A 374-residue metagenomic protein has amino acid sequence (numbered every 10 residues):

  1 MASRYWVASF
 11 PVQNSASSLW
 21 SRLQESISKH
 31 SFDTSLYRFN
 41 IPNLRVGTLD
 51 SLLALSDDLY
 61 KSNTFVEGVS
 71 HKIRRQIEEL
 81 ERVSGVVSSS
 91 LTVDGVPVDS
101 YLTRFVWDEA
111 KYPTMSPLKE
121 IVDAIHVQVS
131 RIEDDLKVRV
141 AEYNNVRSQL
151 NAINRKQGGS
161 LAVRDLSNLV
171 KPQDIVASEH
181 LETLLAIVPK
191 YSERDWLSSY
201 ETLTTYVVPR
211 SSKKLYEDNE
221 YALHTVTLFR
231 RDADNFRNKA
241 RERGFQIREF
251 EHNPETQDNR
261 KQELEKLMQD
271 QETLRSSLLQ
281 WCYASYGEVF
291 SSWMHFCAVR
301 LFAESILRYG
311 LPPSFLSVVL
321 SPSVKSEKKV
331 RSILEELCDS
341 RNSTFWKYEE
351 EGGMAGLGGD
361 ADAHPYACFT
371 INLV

Functional and structural regions predicted by a protein language model:
M1-V374: Charged, surface-exposed alpha-helical interface/stalk elements
